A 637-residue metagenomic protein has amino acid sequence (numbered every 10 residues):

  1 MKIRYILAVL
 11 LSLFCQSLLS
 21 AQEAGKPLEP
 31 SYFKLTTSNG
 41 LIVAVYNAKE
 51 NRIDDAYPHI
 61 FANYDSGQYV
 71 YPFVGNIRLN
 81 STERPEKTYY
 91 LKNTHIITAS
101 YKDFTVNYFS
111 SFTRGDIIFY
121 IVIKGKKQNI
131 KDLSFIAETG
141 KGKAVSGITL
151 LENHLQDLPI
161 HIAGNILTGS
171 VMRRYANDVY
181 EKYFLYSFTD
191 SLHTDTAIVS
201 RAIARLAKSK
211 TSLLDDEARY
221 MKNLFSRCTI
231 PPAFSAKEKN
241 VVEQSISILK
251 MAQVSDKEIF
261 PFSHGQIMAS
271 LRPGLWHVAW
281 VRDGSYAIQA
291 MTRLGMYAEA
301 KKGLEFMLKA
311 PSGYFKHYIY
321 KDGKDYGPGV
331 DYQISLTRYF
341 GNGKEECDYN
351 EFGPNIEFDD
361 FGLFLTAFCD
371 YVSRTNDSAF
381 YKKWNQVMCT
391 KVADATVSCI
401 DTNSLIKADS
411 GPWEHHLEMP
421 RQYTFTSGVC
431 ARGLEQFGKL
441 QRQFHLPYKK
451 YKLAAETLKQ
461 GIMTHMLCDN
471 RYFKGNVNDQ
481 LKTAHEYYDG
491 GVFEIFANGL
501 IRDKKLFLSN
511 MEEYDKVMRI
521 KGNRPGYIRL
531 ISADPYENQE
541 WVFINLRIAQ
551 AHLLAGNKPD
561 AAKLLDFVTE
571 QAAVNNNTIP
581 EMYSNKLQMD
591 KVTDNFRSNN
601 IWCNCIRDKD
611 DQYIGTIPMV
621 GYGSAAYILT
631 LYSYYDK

Functional and structural regions predicted by a protein language model:
M1-Q22: Bacterial Sec-dependent N-terminal signal peptides
L19-V241, W276-V278, D283, T292-E299 (+1 more regions): Terminal accessory carbohydrate-recognition/targeting modules of carbohydrate-active enzymes
Y46-A48, K210-Y220, L224, I230-F234 (+7 more regions): Solvent-exposed loop and edge beta-strand segments that line ligand/cofactor-binding and catalytic clefts
L91-N93, I259-S270, G295-T375, A379-I400 (+1 more regions): Helix-terminus loop motifs that line ligand-binding clefts
A202-L224, K237-Q244, G295-G313, G323 (+6 more regions): Extended, well-ordered alpha-helical scaffold segments
F225-F234, S247-M251, S285-A298, L363-F380 (+5 more regions): Well-ordered alpha-helical scaffold segments within catalytic/enzyme domains
H277-V278, Y332-R338, I356-F361, F368 (+1 more regions): Aromatic-lined, polymer-binding surfaces characteristic of secreted/periplasmic polysaccharide-degrading enzymes
S312-Y349, N355, Y423-A431, Y448-L546: Extended ligand-binding clefts on enzyme/binding-domain cores
